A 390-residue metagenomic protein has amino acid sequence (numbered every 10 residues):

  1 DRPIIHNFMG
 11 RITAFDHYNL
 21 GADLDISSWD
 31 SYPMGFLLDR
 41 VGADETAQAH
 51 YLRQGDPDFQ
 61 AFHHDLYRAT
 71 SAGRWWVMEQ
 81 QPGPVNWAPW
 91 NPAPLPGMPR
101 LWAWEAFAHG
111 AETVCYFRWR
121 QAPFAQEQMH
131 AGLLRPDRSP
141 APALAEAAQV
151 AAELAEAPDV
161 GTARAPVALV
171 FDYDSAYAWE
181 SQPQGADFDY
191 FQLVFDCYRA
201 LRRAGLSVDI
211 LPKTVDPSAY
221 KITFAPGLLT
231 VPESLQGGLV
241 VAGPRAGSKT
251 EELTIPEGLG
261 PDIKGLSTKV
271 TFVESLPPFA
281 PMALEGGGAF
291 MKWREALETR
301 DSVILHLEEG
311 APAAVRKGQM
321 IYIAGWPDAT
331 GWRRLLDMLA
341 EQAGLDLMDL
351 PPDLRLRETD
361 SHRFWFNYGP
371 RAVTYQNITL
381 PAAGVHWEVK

Functional and structural regions predicted by a protein language model:
I5-D196, V270-G286, F290-W293, L305-E308: Hydrophobic targeting/anchoring helices
S28, P217-T230: Short, well-ordered secondary-structure micro-motifs within conserved domains or adaptor modules
W119, D172, K213, R245 (+1 more regions): Cofactor-binding loop segments of dinucleotide-utilizing enzymes, especially the Rossmann-like FAD- and NAD(P)+-binding
S139-P158, A200, I321-A343: Catalytic cores of secreted or luminal carbohydrate-active enzymes
V167, V208, T223, K317 (+1 more regions): Hydrophobic, well-ordered secondary-structure elements that form the walls of internal hydrophobic environments
C197-S218: A short, well-structured beta->alpha microelement
G227-K390: A conserved amphipathic helix/loop scaffold that creates a polar/acidic microenvironment used either to coordinate
